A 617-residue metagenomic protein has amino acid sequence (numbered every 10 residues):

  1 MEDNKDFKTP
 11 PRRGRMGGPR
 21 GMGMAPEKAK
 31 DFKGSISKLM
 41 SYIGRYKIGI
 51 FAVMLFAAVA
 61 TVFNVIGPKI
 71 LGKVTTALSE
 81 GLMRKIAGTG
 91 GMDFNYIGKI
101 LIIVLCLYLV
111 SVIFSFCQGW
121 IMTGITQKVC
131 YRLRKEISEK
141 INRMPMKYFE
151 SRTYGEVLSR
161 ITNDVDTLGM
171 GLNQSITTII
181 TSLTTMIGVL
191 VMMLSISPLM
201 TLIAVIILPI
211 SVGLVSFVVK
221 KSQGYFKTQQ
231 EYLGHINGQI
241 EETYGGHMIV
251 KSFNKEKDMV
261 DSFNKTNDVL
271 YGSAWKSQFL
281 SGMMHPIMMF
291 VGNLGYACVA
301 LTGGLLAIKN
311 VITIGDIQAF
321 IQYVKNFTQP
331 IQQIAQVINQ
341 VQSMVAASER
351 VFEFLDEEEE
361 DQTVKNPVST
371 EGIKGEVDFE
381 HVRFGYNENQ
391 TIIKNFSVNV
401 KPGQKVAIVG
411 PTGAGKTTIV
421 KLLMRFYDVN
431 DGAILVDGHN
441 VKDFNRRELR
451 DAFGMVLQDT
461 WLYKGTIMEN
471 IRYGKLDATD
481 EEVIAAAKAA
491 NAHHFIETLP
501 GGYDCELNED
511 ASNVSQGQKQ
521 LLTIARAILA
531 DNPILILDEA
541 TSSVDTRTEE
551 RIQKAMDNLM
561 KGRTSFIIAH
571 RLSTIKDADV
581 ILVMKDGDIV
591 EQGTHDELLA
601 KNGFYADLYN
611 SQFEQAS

Functional and structural regions predicted by a protein language model:
E2-K5, T363-V364, T370-S617: ABC-type nucleotide-binding domain
G17-P19, S37-M40, I48-K73, V104 (+5 more regions): Alpha-helical segments in transporter systems
M22-E27, Q127, K135-S159, N163-V165 (+8 more regions): Short intracellular "coupling" helices and adjacent cytoplasmic loop segments at the cytosolic face of multi-pass
S35, I43, M122, N142-M186 (+1 more regions): Juxtamembrane loop-to-helix connectors within ABC transporter transmembrane domains
R45, G49-V62, K73, L107 (+3 more regions): Transmembrane helices of ABC transporter permease
I50-F114, S195-L199, N310-I314: Transmembrane helix-loop-helix hairpins at lipid-water interfaces of multipass membrane proteins, especially the type-1
G81, M192-I206, K276-E349, F354-L355: Helix-loop-helix
M146-K147, N163-L172, I176, K221-E242 (+4 more regions): An intracellular "coupling" helix at the cytosolic face of ABC transporter transmembrane type-1 domains
